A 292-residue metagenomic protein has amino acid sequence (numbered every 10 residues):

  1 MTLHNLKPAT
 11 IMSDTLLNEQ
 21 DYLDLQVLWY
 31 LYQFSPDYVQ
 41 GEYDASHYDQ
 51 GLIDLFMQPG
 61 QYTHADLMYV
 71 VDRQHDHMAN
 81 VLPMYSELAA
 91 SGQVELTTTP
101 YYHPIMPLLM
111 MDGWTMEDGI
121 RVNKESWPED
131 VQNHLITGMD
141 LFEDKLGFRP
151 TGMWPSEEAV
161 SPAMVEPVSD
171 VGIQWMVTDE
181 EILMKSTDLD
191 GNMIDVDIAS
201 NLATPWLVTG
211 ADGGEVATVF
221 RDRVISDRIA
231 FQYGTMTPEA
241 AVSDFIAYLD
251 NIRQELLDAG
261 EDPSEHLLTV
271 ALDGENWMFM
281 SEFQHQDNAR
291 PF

Functional and structural regions predicted by a protein language model:
M1-D118: N-terminal catalytic cores of secreted or lumenal carbohydrate-active enzymes
M1-T2, K7-D14, Q50-D76, G119-Q132 (+3 more regions): The substrate-binding groove and active-site-proximal loops of carbohydrate-active enzymes, especially glycoside
H77-L88, D130-F142, V160, M164 (+1 more regions): Alpha-helical packing segments of well-folded alpha/beta enzyme cores
S91-Q93, T98, P150, G214 (+1 more regions): A general structural motif
T97-T99, W154, M176: Structural detector of well-ordered beta-strand residues that form the stable sheet scaffold of enzyme domains
L109-G119, D170, G191-D195: Aromatic- and acidic-residue-enriched segments that line the glycan-binding/catalytic groove of carbohydrate-active
I120-E157, D250-A271: CE4/NodB-like, metal-dependent polysaccharide N-deacetylase domain that modifies extracellular/periplasmic N-acetylated
S156-F292: Active-site-adjacent pocket scaffolds in enzyme catalytic domains
